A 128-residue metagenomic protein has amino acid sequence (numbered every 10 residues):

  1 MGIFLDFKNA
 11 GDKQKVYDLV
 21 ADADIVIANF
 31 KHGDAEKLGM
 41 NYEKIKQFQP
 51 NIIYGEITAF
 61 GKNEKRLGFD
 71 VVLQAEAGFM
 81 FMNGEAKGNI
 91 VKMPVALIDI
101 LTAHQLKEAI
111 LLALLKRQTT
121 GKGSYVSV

Functional and structural regions predicted by a protein language model:
M1-K46: A structured beta-alpha segment of the ubiquitous adenosine-cofactor-binding alpha/beta core
L38-V128: Active-site-adjacent "lid/gating" segments in soluble enzymes
